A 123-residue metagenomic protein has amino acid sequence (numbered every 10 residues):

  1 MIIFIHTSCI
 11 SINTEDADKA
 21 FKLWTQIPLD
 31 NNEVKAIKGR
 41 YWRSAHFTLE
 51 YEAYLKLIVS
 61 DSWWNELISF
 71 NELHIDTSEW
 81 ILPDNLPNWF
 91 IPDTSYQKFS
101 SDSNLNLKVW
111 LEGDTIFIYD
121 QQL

Functional and structural regions predicted by a protein language model:
M1-T7: Sec-dependent bacterial lipoprotein signal peptides
F4, G39, E52, T94 (+1 more regions): Intrinsically disordered, low-complexity segments enriched in small/polar residues
T7-N65: N-terminal export/targeting and maturation segments
I68-L123: Extracytoplasmic electrostatic interaction patches
